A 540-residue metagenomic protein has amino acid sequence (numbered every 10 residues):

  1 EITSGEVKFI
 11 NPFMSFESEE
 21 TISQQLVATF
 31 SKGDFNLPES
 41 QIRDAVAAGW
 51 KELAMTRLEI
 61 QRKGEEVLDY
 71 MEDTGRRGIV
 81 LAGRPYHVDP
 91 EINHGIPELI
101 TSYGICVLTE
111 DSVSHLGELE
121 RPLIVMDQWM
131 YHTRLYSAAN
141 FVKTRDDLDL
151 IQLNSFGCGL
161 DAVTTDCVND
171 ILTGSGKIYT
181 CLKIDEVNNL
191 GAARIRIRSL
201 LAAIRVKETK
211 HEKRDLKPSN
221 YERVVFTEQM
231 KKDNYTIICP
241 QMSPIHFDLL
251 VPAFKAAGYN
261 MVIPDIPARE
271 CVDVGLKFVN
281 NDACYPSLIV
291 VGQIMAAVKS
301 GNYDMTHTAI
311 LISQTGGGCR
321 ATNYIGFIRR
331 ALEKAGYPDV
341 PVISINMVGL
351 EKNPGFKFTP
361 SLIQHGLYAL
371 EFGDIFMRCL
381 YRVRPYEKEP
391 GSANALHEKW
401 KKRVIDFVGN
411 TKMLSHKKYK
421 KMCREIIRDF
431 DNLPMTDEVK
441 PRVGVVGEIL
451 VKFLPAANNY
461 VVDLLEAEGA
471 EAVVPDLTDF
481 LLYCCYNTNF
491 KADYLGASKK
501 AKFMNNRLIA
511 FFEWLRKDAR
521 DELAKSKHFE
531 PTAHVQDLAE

Functional and structural regions predicted by a protein language model:
E1-E540: An N-terminal assembly and electron-transfer interface module characteristic of large anaerobic redox and radical
